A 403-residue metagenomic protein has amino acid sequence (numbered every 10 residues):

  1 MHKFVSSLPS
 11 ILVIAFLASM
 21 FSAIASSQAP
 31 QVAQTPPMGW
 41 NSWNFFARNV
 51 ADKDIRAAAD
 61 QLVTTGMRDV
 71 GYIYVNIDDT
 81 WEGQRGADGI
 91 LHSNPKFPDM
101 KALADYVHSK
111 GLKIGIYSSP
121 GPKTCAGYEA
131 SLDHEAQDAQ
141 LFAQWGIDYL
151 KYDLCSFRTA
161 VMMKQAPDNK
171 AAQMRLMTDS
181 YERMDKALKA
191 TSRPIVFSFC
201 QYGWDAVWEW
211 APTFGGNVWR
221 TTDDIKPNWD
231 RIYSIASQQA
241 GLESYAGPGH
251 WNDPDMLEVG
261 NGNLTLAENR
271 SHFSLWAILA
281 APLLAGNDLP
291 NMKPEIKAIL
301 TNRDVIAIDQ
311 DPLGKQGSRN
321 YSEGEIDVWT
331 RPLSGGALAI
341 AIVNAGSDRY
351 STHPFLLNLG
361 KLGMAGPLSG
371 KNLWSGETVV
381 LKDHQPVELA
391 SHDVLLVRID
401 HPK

Functional and structural regions predicted by a protein language model:
S10-S22: Bacterial N-terminal signal peptides
P36-S42, G71-I77, K113-S118, D148-D153 (+7 more regions): Structural recognition of the beta-strand scaffold that forms the well-ordered cores of secreted hydrolase catalytic
A58, L62-D168: Aromatic-lined carbohydrate-binding/catalytic grooves of carbohydrate-active enzymes
L112-Y128, D185-A206: Aromatic-lined carbohydrate-recognition surfaces of secreted/lumenal glycan-active proteins
Q137, K189-D288: Glycan-recognition surfaces
S271-N320: Catalytic cores of secreted or luminal carbohydrate-active enzymes
W276-L279, L284-G286, S322-L362: Carbohydrate-binding surface patches
L381-K403: C-terminal beta-strand-rich structural cap/linker in extracellular carbohydrate-active enzymes
